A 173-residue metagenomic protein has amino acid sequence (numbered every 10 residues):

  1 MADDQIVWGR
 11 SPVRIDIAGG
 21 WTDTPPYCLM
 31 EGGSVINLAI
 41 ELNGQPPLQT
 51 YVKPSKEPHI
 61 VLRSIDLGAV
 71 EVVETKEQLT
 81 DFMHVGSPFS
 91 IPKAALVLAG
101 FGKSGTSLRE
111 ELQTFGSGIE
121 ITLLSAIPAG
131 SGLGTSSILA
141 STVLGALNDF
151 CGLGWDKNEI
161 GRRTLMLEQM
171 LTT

Functional and structural regions predicted by a protein language model:
M1-L133, G145-K157, R162, M166: ATP-binding N-lobe of GHMP and related small-molecule kinases
S136: Short, conserved phosphate/pyrophosphate- and ester-handling motifs at nucleotide-, phospho-/glycolipid
Q169-T173: Short, intrinsically disordered, charge-balanced linker/junction segments flanking boundaries in proteins
